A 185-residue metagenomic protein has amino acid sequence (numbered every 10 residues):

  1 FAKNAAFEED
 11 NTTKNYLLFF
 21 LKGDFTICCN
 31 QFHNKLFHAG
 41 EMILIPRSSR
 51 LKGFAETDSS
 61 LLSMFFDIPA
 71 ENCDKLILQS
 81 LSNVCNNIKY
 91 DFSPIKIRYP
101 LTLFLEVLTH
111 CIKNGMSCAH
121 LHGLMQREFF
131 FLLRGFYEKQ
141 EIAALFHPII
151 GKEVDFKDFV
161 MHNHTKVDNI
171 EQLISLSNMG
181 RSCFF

Functional and structural regions predicted by a protein language model:
F1-N86: N-terminal regulatory/effector-sensing and dimerization cores that precede helix-turn-helix DNA-binding domains
E8, N87-K96, A144, Q172: A ubiquitous short alpha-helical element
F54, E141-L145, N169: Short, hydrophobic secondary-structure boundary micro-motifs
L78-L105: Aromatic/histidine-rich interaction motifs
K96-K152: An amphipathic alpha-helical interaction segment
G135-K139, V167-F185: Basic/polar phosphate-binding segments, predominantly the helix-turn-helix DNA-binding elements of transcriptional
G151-F159: Pre-recognition alpha-helix immediately N-terminal to the DNA-recognition helix within helix-turn-helix or winged-helix
H162-K166: Short helix-capping/hinge SLiMs at alpha-helix to coil transitions
